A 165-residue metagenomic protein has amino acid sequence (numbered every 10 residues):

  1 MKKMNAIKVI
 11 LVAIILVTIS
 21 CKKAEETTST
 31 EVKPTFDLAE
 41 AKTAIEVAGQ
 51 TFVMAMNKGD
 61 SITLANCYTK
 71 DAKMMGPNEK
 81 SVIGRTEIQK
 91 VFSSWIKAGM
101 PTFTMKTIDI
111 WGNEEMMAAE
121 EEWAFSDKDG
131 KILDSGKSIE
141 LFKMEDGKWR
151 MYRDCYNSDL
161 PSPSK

Functional and structural regions predicted by a protein language model:
N5-V12: Sec-dependent signal peptide recognition, specifically the positively charged N-region followed immediately by
V17-S20: C-terminal motif of bacterial Sec signal peptides marking the signal peptidase cleavage site
K22-N66, K70: Short, low-complexity N-terminal intrinsically disordered segments enriched in polar/charged residues
K22-T27, S135-S162: Short beta-strand edge/turn micro-motifs at domain boundaries
F52, L64-A65, A72, G84 (+3 more regions): Hydrophobic pocket/interface hotspot
Y68, N78, D109-W111, E121-W123 (+1 more regions): A mature extracytoplasmic/lumenal domain signature
K73-I83, W95-A98: A short gly/proline-enriched turn/hairpin at secondary-structure junctions
Q89-D129: Surface-exposed, charged secondary-structure patches
